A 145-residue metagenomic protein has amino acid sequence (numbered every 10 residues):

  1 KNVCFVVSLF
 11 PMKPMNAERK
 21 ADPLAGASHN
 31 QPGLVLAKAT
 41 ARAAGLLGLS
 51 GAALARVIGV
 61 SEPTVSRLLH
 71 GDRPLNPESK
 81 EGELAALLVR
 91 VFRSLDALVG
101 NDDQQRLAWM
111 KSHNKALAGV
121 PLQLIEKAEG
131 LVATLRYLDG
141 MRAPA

Functional and structural regions predicted by a protein language model:
K1-A145: Non-transmembrane "mature" sequence context
